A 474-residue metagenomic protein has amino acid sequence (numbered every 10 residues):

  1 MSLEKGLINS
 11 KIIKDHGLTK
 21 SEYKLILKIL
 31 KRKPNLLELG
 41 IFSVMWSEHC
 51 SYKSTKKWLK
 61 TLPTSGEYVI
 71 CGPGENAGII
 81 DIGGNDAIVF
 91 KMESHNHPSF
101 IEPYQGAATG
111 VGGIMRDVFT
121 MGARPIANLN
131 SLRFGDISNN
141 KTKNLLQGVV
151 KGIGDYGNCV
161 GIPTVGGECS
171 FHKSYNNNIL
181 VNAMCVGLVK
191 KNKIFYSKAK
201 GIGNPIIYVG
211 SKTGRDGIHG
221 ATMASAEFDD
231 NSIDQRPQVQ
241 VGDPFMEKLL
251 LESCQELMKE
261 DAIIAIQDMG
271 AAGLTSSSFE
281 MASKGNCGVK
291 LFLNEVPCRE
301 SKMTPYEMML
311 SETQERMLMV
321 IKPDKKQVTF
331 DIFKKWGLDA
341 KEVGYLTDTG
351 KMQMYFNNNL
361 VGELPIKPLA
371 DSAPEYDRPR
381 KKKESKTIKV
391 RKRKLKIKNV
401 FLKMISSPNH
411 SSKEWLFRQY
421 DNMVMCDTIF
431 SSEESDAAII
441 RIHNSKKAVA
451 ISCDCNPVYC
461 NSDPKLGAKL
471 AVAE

Functional and structural regions predicted by a protein language model:
M1-E474: Glycine/proline-enriched, intrinsically flexible loops and inter-domain linkers
